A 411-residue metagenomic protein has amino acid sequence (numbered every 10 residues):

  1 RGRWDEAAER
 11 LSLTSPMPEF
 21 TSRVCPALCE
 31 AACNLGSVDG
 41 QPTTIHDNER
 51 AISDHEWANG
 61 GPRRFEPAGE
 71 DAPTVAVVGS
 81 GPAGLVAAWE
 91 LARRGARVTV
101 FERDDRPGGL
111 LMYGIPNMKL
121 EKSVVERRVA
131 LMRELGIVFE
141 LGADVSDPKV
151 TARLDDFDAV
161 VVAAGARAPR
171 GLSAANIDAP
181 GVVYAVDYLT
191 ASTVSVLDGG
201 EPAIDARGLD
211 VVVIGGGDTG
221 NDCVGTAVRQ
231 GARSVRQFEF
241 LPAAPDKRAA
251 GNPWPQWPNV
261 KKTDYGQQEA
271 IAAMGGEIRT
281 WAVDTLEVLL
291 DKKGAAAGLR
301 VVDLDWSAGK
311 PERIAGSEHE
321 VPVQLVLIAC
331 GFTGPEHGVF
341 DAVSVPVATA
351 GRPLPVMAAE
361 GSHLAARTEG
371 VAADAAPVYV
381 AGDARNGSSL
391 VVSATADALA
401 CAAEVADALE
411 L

Functional and structural regions predicted by a protein language model:
R1-G2, A8-L11, Q41-H46, V77-D144 (+5 more regions): Beta1-alpha1 glycine-rich phosphate/pyrophosphate-binding loop at the start of Rossmann-like nucleotide-binding domains
W4-P67, R133, L141, A152-L197 (+1 more regions): Glycine/serine-rich phosphate-binding loop and adjoining beta1-alpha1 elements at the start of nucleotide-handling
G69-A83, A206-G217: Beta1/beta-strand and adjacent pyrophosphate-binding region of the FAD-binding site in flavoprotein oxidoreductases
G69-V78, E126-A174, L286-V301, L325-L327 (+1 more regions): Feature captures the FAD/FMN-dependent oxidoreductase FAD-binding
T74, L91, E121-V129, L135-V160 (+11 more regions): Catalytic cores of nucleotide-enabled group-transfer and carboxylate-activating enzymes in metabolic and assembly-line
V78, F101-R103, G142, V162-A164 (+13 more regions): Generic beta-strand/beta-sheet core signal
P180-G208, S307-S388: FAD-site-proximal beta/loop scaffold in flavoenzymes
G220-G225, Q230, A381-L411: A conserved FAD-binding loop/helix module that cradles the flavin
